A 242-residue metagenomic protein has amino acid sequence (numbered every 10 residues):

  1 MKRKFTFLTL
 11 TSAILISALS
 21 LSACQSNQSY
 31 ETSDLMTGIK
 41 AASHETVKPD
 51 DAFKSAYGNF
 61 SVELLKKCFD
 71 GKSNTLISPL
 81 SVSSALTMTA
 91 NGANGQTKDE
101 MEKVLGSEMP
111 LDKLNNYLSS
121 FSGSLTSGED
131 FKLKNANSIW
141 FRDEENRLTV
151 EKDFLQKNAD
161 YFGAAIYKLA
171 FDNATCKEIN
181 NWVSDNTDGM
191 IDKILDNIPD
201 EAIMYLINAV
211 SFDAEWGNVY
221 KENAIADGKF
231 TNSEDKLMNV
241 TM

Functional and structural regions predicted by a protein language model:
M1-R3: N-terminal secretory signal peptides that target proteins for export/translocation
F5-I14, A18-L169: Detector for small/aliphatic-rich hydrophobic stretches
K72, L111-M242: Non-catalytic, conformational "gating/processing" segments within enzyme and secreted inhibitor domains
